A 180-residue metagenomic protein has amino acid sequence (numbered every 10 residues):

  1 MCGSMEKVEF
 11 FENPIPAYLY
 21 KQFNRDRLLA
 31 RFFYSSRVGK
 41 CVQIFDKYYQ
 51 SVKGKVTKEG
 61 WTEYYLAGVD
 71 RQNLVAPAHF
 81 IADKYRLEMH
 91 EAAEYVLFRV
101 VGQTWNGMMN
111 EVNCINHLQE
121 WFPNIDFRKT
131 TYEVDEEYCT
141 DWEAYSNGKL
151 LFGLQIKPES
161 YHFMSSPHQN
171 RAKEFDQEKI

Functional and structural regions predicted by a protein language model:
M1-A82: Nuclease-adjacent, charged terminal/linker segments that flank catalytic cores
N13, E94-N113, T131-D135: A short, highly charged nucleic-acid-interacting micro-segment common to nuclease and nuclease-linked defense proteins
V69-T104, L118-E120: Eukaryote-specific, low-hydrophobicity, charge-rich regions
I115-D141: A short acidic/basic microdomain associated with nuclease active sites
R128-K129, G153-Q155: A structural signal for short, well-ordered beta-strand segments and their strand-loop junctions that often border
D135, N147, E159: Flexible loop residues that form catalytic and substrate-binding hotspots at small-molecule/glycan-binding clefts
E143-L154: Active-site beta-strand-loop-beta-strand hairpin of nuclease catalytic cores that positions key catalytic residues
I156-I180: Catalytic cores of nucleic-acid endonucleases
